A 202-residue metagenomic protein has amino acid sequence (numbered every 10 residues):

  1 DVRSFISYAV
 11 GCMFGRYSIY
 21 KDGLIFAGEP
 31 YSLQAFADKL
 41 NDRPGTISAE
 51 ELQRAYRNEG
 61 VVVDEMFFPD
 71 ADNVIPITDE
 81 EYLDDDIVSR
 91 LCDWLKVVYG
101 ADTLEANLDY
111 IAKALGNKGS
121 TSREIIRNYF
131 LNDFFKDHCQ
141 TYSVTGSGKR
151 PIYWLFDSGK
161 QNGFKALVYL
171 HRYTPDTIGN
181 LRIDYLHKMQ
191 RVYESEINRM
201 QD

Functional and structural regions predicted by a protein language model:
D1-D202: Terminal accessory regions of large proteins
